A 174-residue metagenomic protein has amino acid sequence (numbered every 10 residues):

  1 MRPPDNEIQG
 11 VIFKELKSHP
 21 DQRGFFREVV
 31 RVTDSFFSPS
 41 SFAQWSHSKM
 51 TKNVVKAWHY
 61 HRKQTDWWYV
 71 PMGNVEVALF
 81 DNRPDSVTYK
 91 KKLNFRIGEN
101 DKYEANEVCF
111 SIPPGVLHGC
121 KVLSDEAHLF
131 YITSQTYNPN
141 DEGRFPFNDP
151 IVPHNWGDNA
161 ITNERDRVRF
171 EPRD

Functional and structural regions predicted by a protein language model:
M1-N106, D125-H128, I132-D174: Non-catalytic, conserved peripheral segments adjacent to functional cores
V77, F110, H118-L123: Short beta-strand His + acidic residue motifs that chelate non-heme Fe in jelly-roll/DSBH and cupin folds
